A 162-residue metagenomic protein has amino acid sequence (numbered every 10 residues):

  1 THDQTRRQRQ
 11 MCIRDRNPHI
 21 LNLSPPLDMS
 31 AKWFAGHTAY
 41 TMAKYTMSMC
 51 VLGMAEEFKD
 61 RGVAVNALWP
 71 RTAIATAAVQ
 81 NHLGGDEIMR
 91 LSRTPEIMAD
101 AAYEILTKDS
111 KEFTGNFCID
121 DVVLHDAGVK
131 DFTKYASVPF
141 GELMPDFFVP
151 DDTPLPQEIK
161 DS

Functional and structural regions predicted by a protein language model:
T1-D15: Single conserved hydrophobic/aromatic residue that forms the stacking wall/gate of nucleotide- or nucleobase-binding
R6-R7, V51-L52, A99-A102: Short-chain dehydrogenase/reductase
R14, G53-V63, D109: Active-site-adjacent segment of SDR/Rossmann-fold oxidoreductases
H19-L21, R61-L68, N116: Rossmann-like NAD(H)/NADP(H) cofactor-binding core
P25-P26: Residue(s) in the substrate-gating loop at a strand-loop-helix junction that position the organic substrate next
A31-W33, V63, W69-L83: Short beta-loop-alpha junction of Rossmann-like oxidoreductase domains
Y40-A43: Active-site helix of classical SDR
A67-L68, G85-S162: C-terminal helical subdomain
